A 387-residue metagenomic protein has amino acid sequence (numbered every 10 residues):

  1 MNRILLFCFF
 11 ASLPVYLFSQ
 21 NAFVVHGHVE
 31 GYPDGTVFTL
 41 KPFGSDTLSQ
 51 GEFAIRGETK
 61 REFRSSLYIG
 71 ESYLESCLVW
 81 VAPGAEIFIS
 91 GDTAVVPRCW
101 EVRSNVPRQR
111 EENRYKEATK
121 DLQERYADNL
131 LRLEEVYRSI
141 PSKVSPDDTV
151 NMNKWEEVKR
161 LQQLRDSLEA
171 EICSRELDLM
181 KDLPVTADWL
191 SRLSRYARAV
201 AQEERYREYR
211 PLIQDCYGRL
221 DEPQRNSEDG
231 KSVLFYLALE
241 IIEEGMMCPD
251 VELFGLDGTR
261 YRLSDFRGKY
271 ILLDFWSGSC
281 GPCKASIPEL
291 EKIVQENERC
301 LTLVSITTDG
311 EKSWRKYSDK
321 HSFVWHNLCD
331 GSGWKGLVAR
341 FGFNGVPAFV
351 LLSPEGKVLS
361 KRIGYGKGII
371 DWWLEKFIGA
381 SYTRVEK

Functional and structural regions predicted by a protein language model:
M1-G27: Bacterial Sec-dependent N-terminal signal peptides
Q20-L164, E171-S174: A non-transmembrane, solvent-exposed segment enriched in polar/low-complexity residues
P184-Q202: Amphipathic alpha-helical repeat scaffolds of TPR domains
E208-L220, M247-V251, Y317: Alpha-helical repeat scaffolds
K231-L263, K367, W373, G379-A380 (+1 more regions): N-terminal "domain-start" segment that seeds a small globular fold
R267-G268, F275-Q295: Conserved redox-active cysteine motifs that mediate thiol-disulfide chemistry, especially di-cysteine Cys-X(1-2)-Cys
R299-S313, F323-W334: Thiol-based oxidoreductase modules, predominantly thioredoxin-like and allied folds used for disulfide exchange
F323, D330-I378: Thiol/disulfide oxidoreductase modules built on the thioredoxin-like
